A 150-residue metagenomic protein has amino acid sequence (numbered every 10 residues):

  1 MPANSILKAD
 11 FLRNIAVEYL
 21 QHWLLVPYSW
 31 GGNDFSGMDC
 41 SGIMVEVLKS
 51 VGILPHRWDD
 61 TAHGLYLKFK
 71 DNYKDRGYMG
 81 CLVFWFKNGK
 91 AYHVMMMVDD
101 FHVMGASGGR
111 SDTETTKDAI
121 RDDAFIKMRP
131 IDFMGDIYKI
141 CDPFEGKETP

Functional and structural regions predicted by a protein language model:
P2-V17, I53-I131, D136, D142-P150: ...with weaker cross-activation on analogous glycine-rich loops/strands in unrelated enzymes
Y19-H63: Secreted/periplasmic proteins that engage bacterial cell-wall peptidoglycan
